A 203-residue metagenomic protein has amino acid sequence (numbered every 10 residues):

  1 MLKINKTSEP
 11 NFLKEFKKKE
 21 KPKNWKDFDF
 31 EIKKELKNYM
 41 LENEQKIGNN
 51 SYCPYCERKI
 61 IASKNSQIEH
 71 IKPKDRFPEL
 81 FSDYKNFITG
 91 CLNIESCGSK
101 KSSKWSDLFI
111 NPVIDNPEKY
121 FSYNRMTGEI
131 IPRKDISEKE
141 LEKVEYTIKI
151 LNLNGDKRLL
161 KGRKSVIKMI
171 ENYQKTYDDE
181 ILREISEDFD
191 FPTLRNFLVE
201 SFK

Functional and structural regions predicted by a protein language model:
L2-Y52, F77-F81: Short, charged surface segments at domain edges that flank catalytic/cofactor-binding sites
N50, Y84-I88, N116-Y120: Extracellular structured ligand-interaction cores
Y55-C56, N93: Short, cysteine/histidine-rich loop/knuckle motifs that typically chelate Zn2+
E57-T89, K104: Histidine-centered nuclease catalytic patch
I61-A62, F87-I114: Short Cys/His-centered divalent metal-binding micro-motifs
D107-R163: Helix-loop elements that line ligand-binding/catalytic pockets
E138-K203: C-terminal, charged low-complexity interaction regions
